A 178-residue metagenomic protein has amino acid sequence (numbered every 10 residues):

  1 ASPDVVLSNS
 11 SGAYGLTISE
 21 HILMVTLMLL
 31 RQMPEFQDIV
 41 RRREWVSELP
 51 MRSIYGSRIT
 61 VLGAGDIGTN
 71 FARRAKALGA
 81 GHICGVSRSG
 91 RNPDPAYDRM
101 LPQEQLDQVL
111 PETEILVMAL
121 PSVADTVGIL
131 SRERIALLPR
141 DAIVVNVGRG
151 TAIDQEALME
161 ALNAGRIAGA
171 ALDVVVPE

Functional and structural regions predicted by a protein language model:
A1-Q37: Phosphate/diphosphate ligand-binding glycine-rich loop within oxidoreductases
D4, Y55-I59, A80, R132 (+1 more regions): Phosphate-coordination loops involved in phosphoryl transfer and adenosine-cofactor binding
F36-N70, L78: Glycine-rich NAD(P)-binding loop of Rossmann-like domains
A72, K76, L162-N163: Gly/Ala-rich phosphate-binding loop of Rossmann-like dinucleotide-binding domains, activating on the conserved
A77-H82, A168: Conserved S-adenosyl-L-methionine
S87: Conserved acidic E/D residue at the C-terminus of a beta-strand in Rossmann-like folds
G90-E178: Rossmann-like adenosine-cofactor binding region
